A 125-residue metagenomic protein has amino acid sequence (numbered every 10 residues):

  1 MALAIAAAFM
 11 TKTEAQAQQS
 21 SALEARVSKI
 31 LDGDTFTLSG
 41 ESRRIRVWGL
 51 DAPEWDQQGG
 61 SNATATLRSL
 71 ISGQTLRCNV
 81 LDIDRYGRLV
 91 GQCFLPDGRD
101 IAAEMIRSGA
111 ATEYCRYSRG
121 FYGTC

Functional and structural regions predicted by a protein language model:
M1-C125: Small beta-barrel nucleic-acid-binding modules, primarily SNase/OB-fold domains and secondarily Tudor-like barrels
